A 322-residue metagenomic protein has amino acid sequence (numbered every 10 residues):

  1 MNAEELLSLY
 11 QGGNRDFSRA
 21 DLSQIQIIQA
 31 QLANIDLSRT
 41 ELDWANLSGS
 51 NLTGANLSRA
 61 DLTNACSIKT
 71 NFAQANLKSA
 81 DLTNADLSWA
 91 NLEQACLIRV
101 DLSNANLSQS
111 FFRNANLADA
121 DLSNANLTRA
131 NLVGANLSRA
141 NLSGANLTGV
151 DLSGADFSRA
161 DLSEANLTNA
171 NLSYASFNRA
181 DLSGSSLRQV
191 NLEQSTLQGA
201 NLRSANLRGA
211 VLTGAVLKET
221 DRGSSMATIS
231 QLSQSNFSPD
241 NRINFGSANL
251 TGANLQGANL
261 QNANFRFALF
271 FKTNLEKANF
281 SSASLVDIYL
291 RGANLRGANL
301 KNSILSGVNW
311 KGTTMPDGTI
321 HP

Functional and structural regions predicted by a protein language model:
N2-P322: Tandem repeat scaffolds
